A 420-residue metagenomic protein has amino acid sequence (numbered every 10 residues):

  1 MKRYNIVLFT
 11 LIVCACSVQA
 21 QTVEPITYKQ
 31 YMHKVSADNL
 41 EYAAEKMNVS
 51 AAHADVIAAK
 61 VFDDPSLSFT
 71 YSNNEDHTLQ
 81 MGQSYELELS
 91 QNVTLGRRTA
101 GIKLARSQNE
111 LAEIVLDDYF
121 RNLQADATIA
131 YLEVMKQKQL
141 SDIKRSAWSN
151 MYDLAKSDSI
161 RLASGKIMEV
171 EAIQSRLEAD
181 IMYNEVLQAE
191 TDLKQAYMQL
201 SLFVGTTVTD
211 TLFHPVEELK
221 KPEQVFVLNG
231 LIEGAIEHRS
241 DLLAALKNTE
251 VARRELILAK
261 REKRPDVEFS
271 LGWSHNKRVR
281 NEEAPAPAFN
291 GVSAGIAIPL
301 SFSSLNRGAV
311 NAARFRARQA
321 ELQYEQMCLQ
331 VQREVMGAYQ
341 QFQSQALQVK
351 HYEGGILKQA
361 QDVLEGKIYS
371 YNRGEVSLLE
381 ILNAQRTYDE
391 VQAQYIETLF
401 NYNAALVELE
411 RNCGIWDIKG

Functional and structural regions predicted by a protein language model:
M1-Y28, G420: Bacterial Sec-dependent N-terminal signal peptides
A20-Y71, K166, V208-E250, P299 (+2 more regions): Bacterial Sec-pathway N-terminal export signals of envelope proteins
M32, A44-V56, Y119, L123-K144 (+6 more regions): Amphipathic alpha-helical coiled-coil segments
A43, P65-G82, N92-F120, L243 (+4 more regions): Small/polar (Gly/Ser/Thr/Ala-rich) solvent-exposed segments that form structured loops/beta-strands/short helices used
Q83-L89, L231, N290-I298: Hydrophobic, lipid-facing positions within transmembrane beta-strands of outer-membrane proteins
I114, N122-G234, Q345, Y388: Periplasmic alpha-helical coiled-coil/stalk elements that build and connect Gram-negative outer-membrane
A189, S240, T398: Metallo-beta-lactamase
